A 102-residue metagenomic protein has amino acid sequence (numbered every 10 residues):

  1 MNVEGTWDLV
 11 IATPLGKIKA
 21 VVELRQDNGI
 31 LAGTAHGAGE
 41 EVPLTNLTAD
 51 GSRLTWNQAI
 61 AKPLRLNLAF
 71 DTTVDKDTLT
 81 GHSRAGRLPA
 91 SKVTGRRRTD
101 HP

Functional and structural regions predicted by a protein language model:
M1-V74, T80-H101: Central antiparallel beta-sheet cores of small beta-barrel/beta-sandwich binding domains
